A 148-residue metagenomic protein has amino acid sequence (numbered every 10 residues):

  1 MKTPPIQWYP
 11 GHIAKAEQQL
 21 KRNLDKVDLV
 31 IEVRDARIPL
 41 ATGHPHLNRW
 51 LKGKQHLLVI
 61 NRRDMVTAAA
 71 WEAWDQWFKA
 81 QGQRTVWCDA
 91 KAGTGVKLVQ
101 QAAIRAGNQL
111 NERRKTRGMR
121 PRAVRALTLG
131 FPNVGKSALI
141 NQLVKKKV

Functional and structural regions predicted by a protein language model:
M1-K52: N-terminal accessory targeting/assembly segments
M1-P4, R122, A126-A138: Long hydrophobic alpha-helices with heptad-repeat/coiled-coil character
K15, D25, T42, L51-K54 (+5 more regions): Generic alpha-helix structural propensity
D28-R34, K52-D64, G82-D89: Conserved beta-strand/loop subsegment of P-loop NTPase cores
D35, F78, L139: Residue-level signature of catalytic and energy-coupling elements of molecular machines, predominantly ATP/GTP-dependent
R63-F131, V144: Canonical P-loop GTPase G-domain recognition
K136-V148: A conserved segment at the C-terminal end of the G1
